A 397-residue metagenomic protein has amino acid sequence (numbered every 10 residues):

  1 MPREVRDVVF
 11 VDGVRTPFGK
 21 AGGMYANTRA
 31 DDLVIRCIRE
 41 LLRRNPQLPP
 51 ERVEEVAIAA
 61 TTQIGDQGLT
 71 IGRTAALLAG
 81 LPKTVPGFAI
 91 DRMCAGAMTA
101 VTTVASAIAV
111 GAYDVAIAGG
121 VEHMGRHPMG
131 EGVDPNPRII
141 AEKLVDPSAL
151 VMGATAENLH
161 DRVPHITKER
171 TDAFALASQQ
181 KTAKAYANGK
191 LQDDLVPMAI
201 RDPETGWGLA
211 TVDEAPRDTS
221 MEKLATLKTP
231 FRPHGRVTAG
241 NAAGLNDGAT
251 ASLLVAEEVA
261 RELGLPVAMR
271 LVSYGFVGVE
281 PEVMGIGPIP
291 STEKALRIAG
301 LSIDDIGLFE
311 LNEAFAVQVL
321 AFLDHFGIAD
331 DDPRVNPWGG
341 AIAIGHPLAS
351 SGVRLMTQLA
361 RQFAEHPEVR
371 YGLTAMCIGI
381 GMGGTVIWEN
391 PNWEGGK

Functional and structural regions predicted by a protein language model:
M1-G19: N-terminal amphipathic/basic leader segments beginning at the initiator methionine
R3, Q63-T70, T74-L77, D91-A112 (+1 more regions): Claisen-condensing/thiolase-fold acyl-transfer catalytic domains that form or cleave C-C bonds in fatty acid
V8, K20, S106-P164, R217 (+1 more regions): Glycine-rich loop/linker segments at domain edges
D12-G13, A116-E122, A199, L254 (+2 more regions): Short beta-strand segments
V14-G22, S273-F276: Gly-rich Lys/Arg/Thr-decorated short loops/hinges at beta-loop-alpha junctions or inter-strand turns that position
R15-T16, N27-R36, Q47, R170-E262 (+1 more regions): N-terminal extracellular/periplasmic Venus flytrap/periplasmic-binding protein-like
A26-V115, V121-I139, L195-T211, E282 (+1 more regions): Conserved beta-ketoacyl condensing-enzyme motif
A156-T167, E293-L301: Short, well-ordered beta-strand elements within core beta-sheets of diverse protein domains
